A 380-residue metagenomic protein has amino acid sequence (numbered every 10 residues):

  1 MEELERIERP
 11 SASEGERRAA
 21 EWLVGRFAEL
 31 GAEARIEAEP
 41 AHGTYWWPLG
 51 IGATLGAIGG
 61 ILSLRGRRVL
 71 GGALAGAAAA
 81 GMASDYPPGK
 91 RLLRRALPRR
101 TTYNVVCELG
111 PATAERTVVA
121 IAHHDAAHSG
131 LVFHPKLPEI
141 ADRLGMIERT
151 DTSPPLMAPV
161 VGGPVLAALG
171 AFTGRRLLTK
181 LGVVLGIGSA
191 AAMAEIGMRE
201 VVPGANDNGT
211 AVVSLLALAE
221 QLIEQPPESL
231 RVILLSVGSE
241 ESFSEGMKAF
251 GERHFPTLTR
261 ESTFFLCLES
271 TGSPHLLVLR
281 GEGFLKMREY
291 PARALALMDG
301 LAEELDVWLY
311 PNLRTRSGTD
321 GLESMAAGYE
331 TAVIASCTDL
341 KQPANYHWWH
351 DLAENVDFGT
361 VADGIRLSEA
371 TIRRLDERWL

Functional and structural regions predicted by a protein language model:
M1-R18, L30, I196-E200, S270-S273 (+2 more regions): N-terminal capping segment at the start of a domain
I7-A112, L131-G170, R176-T179: A non-catalytic alpha/beta surface segment that caps or lines the substrate-entry region of metallo-dependent hydrolase
E14-R18, V202-V213, F358-A362: Short, conserved micro-motifs enriched in small and acidic residues
E33-A34, V232, T263, L309 (+1 more regions): Hydrophobic anchor at the start of a short beta-strand that flanks the dinucleotide cofactor-binding loop
A38, T271-L380: Active-site-adjacent substrate-binding region of metalloamidase/peptidase-like peptide-processing proteins
S84-V106, T113-A114, A126-L131, G170-V183 (+3 more regions): Acidic/histidine-rich catalytic neighborhood of metal-dependent amide-processing enzymes
T117-A122: Short beta-strand element of the alpha/beta-hydrolase
